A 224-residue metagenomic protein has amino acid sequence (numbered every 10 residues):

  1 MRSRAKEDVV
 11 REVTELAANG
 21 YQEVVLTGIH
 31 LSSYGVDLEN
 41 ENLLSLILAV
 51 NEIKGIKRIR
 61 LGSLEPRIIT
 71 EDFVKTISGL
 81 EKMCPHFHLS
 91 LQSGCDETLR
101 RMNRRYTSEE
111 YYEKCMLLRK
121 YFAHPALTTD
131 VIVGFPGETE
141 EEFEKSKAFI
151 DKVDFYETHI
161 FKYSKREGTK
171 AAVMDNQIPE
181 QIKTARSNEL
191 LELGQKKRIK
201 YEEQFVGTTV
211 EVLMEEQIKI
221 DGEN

Functional and structural regions predicted by a protein language model:
M1-E7: Canonical Radical SAM [4Fe-4S] cluster-binding loop centered on the CxxxCxxC motif and its immediate flanking residues
D8-R11, V24: Hydrophobic, small-residue-rich alpha-helical packing segments that form membrane-like cores
A18-E140: Conserved SAM/AdoMet-binding glycine-rich loop
L89, D130, I150, T158 (+1 more regions): Hydrophobic, well-ordered secondary-structure elements that form the walls of internal hydrophobic environments
E141, K145-L190: C-terminal, non-catalytic macromolecule-binding modules
V173-N224: Terminal RNA-binding accessory module
